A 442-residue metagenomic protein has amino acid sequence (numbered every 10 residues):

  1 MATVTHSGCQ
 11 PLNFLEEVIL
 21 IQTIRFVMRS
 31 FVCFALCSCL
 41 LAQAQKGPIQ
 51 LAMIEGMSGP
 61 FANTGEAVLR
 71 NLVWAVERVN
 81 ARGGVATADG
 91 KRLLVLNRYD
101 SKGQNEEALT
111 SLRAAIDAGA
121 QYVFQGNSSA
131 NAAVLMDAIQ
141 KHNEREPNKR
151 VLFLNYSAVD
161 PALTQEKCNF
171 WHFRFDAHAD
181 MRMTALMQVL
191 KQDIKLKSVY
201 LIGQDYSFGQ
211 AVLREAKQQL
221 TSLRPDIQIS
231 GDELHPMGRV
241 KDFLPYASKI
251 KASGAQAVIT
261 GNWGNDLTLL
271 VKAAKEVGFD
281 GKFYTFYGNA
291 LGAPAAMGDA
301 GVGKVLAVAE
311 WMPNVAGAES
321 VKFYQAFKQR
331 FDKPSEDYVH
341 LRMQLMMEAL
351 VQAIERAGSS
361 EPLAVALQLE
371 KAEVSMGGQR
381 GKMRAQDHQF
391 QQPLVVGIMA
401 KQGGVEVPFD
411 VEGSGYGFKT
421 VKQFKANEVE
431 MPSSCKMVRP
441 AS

Functional and structural regions predicted by a protein language model:
M1-Q50, R113, D117, V438-S442: Short, low-complexity disordered leader/linker segments with a strong preference for bacterial N-terminal type II
P48, N63-R70, R82-L163, F175 (+1 more regions): Beta-alpha junction/loop-to-helix N-cap segments that form part of ligand/metal-binding clefts
A52-A75, Y99-N105, S128, I202-A211 (+2 more regions): Extracytoplasmic "Venus flytrap"
T64-G84, R182, S207-D226, A349: Short, solvent-exposed amphipathic alpha-helices that sit in or adjacent to ligand/effector-binding or catalytic
E107-T110, P161-A162, N169-G278, N314-K322: Extracellular/periplasmic Venus flytrap/periplasmic-binding protein
A115-S129, E146-Y156, S198-G203, G254-G264 (+3 more regions): Periplasmic-binding protein-like
N169, V271-L345, E355-S360, E412-A441: Extracellular/periplasmic periplasmic-binding protein-like sensory domains
E373-S442: Solvent-exposed, acidic/polar segments of extracytosolic/periplasmic ligand-binding ectodomains
